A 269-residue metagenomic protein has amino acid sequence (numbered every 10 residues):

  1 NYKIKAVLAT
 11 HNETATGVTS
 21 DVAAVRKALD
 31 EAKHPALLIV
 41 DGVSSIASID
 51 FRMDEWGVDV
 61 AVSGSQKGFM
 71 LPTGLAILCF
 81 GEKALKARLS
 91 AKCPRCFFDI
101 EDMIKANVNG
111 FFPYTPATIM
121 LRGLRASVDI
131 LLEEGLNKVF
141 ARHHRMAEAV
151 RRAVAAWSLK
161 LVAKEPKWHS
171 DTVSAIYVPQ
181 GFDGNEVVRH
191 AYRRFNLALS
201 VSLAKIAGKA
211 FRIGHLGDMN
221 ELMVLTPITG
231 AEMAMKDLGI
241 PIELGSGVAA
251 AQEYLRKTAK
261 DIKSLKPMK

Functional and structural regions predicted by a protein language model:
N1-A47: Active-site phosphate-binding strand-loop segment of PLP-dependent enzymes
D54-Q66: Conserved active-site segment immediately N-terminal to the catalytic lysine that forms the internal aldimine
Q66-A156, K269: Active-site C-terminal subdomain of aminotransferase-like
E134-R142, A156-E165, S202-A204, L238-A249: Flexible, glycine/charged-enriched surface loops at secondary-structure junctions
K160-R194: Conserved PLP-binding catalytic core of the aspartate aminotransferase-like
A191-L199, E232-L238: A common structural junction motif
K205, K209-K269: PLP-dependent enzyme catalytic core of the Aspartate aminotransferase-like
